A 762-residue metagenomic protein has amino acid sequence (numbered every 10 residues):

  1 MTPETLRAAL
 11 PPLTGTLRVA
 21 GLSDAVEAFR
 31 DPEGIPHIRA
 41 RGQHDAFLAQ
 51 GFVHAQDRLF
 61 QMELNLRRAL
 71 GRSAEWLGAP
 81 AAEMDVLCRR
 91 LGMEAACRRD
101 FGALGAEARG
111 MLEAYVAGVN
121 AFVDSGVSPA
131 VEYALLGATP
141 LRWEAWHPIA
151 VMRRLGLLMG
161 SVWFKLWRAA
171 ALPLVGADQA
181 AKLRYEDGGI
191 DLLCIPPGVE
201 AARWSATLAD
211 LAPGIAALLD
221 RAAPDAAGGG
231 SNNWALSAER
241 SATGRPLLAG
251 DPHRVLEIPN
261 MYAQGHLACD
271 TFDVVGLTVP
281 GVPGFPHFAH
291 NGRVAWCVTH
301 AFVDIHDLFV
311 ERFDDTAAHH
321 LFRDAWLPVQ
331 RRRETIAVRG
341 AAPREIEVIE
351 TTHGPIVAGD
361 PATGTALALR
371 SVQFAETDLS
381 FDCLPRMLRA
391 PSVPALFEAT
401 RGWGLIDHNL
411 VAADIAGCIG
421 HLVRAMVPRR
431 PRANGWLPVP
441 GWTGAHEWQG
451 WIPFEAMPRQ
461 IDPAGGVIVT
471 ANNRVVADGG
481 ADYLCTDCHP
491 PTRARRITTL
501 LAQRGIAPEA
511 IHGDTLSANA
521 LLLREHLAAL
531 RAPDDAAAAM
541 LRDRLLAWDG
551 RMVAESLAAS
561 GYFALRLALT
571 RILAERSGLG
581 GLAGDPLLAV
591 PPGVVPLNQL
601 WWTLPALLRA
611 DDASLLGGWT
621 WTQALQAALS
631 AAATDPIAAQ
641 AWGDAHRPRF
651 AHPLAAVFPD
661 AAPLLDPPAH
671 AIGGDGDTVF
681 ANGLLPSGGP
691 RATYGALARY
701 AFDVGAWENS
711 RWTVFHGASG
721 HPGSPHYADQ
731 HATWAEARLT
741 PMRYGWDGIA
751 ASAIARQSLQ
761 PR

Functional and structural regions predicted by a protein language model:
T2-L247, P252-I258, G276-L277, F285 (+1 more regions): Substrate-recognition/specificity elements adjacent to catalytic centers across diverse enzyme folds
P36, A40, D45-A81, V86-C97 (+3 more regions): Gly/Pro-rich active-site capping loops and adjacent beta-alpha segments that organize cofactor/substrate pockets
P36-I38, A235-E239, T243-M261, S380-L405 (+1 more regions): Amphipathic alpha-helical packing elements
E83, E94-A95, V116-A117, S380-H408 (+2 more regions): Proteins synthesized as precursors that undergo proteolytic processing into mature forms
G228, L267-G284, F288-V294, V298-H446: Glycine- and hydrophobic-rich flexible loops that cap the catalytic core of alpha/beta enzyme folds
A358, T365, L405-L500, M552 (+1 more regions): Hydrophobic alpha-helical segments
Y483-M540, W621-R762: Terminal end segments
F563-R647: Charged, long alpha-helical assembly modules
